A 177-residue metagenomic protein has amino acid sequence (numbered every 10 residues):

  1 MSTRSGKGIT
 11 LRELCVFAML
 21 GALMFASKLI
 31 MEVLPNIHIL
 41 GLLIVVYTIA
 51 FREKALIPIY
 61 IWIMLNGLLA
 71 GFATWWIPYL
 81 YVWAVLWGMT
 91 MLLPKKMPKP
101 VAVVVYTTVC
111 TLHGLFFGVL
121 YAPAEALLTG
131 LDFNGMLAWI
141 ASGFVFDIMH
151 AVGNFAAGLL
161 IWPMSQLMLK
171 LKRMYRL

Functional and structural regions predicted by a protein language model:
M1-A50, K54-W62: Hydrophobic transmembrane alpha-helices
R4-I9, L93-V105: Membrane-interface helix-boundary motifs at transmembrane edges
I9-F17, G41, A55, I59 (+5 more regions): Residue-level signature of transmembrane alpha-helical entry/exit and packing/kink sites in multi-pass membrane
C15, M19, L23-A26, I61 (+8 more regions): Lipid-exposed faces of alpha-helical membrane segments in multi-pass integral membrane proteins
F25-H38, I61-K96: Interfacial aromatic-anchored transmembrane helix boundaries in multi-pass membrane proteins
L43, V85, M89, L120 (+1 more regions): Hydrophobic/aromatic residues in alpha-helical transmembrane segments
I49-R52, M89-P98, M164-K172: Structural signal for the C-terminal ends of transmembrane alpha-helices and the immediately following loop
W76-I77, K99-L177: Membrane-embedded alpha-helical hairpins and interfacial helices in multi-pass inner-membrane proteins
